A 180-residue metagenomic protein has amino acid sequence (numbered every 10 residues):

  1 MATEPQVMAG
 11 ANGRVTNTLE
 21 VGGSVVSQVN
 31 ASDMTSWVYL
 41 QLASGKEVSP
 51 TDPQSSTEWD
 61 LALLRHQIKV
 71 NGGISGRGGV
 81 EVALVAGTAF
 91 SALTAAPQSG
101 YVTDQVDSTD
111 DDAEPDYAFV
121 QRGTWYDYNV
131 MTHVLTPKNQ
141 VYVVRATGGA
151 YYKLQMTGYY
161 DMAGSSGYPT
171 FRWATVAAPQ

Functional and structural regions predicted by a protein language model:
M1-Q180: Surface-exposed, beta-sheet-biased, low-hydrophobicity segments with strongly acidic/polar composition
